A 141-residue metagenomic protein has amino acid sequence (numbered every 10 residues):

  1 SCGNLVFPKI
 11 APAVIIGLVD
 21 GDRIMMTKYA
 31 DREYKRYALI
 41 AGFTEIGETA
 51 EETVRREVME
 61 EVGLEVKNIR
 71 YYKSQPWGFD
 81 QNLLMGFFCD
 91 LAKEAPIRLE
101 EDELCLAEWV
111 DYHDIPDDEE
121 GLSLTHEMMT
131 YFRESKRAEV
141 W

Functional and structural regions predicted by a protein language model:
S1-I15: Cys/His-rich short segments
C2-G3, K35, A95, C105: Generic structural motif recognizing short loop/turn segments at the entrances and edges of beta-strands
C2-L5, A38-T44: Short helix/strand-bridging catalytic loops that position acidic/His residues to coordinate divalent metals and engage
P8, E33, G78-Q81: Short glycine/serine/proline-enriched coil/turn segments at secondary-structure junctions
A13-K28, E33-A41, E51, N68: Conserved active-site beta-strand-loop modules that form the wall/rim of enzyme catalytic pockets and either contain
G42-Y131, E139-W141: Unchanged
